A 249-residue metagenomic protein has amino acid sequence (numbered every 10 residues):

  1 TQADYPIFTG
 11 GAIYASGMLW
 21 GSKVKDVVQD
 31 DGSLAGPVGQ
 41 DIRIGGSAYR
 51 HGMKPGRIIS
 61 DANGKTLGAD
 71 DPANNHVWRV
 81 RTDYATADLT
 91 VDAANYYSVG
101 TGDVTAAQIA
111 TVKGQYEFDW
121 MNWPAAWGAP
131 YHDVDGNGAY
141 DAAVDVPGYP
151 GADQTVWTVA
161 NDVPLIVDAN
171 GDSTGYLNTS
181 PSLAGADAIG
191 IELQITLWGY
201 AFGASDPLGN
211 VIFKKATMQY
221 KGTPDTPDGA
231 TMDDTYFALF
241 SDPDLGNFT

Functional and structural regions predicted by a protein language model:
T1-T249: A long-range scaffold signal marking pre-active-site subdomains of enzyme folds
